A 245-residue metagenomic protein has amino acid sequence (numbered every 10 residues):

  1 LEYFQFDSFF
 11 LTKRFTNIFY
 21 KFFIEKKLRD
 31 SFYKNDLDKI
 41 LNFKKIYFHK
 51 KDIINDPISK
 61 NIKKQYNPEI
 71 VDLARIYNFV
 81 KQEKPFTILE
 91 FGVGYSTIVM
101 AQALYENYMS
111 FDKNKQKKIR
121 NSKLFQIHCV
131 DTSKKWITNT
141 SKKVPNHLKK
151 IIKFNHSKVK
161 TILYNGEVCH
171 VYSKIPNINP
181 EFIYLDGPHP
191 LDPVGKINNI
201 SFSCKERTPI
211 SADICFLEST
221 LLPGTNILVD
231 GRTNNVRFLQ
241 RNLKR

Functional and structural regions predicted by a protein language model:
F15-V144, L148-I152: Internal alpha/beta domain cores that form substrate/cofactor-binding pockets in large enzymes and binding proteins
I58-Q65, I127, H156-I162, N198-K205: Surface-exposed cleft-lining segments at the edges of enzyme active sites
E69-I70, Y164-N165, E206-I210: A conditional alpha-helix N-cap/helix-loop micro-motif detector
P85, I178-E181: Local beta-strand N-terminus motif with an aromatic residue
E90-Y95, C129-T132, S157, L185-G187 (+1 more regions): Short His-Asn-centered micro-motif
R120-N121, P176-I178, L217-P223: Short, conserved loop/helix-junction motifs that constitute active-site signature segments in enzyme catalytic cores
S133-I178: S-adenosyl-L-methionine
P188-R245: C-terminal substrate-binding/active-site "lid" region of AdoMet-derived donor-dependent transferases
